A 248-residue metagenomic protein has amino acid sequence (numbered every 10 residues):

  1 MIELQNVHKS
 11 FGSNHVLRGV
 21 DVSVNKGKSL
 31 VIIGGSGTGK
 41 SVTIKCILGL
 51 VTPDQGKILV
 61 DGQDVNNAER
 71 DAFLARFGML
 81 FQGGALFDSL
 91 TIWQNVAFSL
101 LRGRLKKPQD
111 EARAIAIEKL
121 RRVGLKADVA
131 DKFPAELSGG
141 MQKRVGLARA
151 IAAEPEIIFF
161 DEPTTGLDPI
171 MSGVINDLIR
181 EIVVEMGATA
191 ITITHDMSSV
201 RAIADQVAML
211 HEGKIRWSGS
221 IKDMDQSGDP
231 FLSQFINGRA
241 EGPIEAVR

Functional and structural regions predicted by a protein language model:
L48: Helix-to-loop junction immediately C-terminal to a conserved catalytic motif
V65-G78, R102, Q109, M224-S227: ABC ATPase NBD coupling module
Q109-D128: Conserved ABC ATPase "signature" region
F133-L137, M141: Conserved ABC ATPase signature
E154: Conserved catalytic motifs of ABC-family nucleotide-binding domains
I158-D161: Catalytic Walker B motif of ABC-type/P-loop ATPase nucleotide-binding domains
